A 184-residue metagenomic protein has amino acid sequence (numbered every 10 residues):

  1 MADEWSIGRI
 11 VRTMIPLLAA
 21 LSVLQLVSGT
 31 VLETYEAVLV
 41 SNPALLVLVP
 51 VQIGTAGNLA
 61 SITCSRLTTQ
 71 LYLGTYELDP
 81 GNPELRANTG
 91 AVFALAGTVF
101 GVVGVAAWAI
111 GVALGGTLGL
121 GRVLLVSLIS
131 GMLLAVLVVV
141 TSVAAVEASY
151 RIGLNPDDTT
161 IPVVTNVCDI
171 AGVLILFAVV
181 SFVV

Functional and structural regions predicted by a protein language model:
M1-S6: Short, Lys/Arg-rich, polar N-terminal cytosolic tail immediately upstream of the first transmembrane signal-anchor
I10-T98, I110, N166: Hydrophobic, small-residue-rich transmembrane alpha-helices and their short perimembrane loops in multi-pass membrane
V23-L26, G101, V136-V140, N166-I170: Hydrophobic alpha-helical transmembrane bundles that constitute the permease/transmembrane domains of multi-pass
T34, V103-M132: Membrane-interfacial helix-loop-helix connectors in multipass membrane proteins
A56, A60, C64, L124-G153: Alpha-helical transmembrane segments and their immediate juxtamembrane interface regions
A60-Y72, V102-V103, A107, V138 (+1 more regions): Alpha-helical transmembrane segments and their lipid-water interface positions in multi-pass membrane proteins
I62-P80, S142-I161: Juxtamembrane helix-loop transition segments at the membrane interface in multi-pass membrane proteins
I175-V184: Juxtamembrane boundary at the C-terminal end of a transmembrane helix
